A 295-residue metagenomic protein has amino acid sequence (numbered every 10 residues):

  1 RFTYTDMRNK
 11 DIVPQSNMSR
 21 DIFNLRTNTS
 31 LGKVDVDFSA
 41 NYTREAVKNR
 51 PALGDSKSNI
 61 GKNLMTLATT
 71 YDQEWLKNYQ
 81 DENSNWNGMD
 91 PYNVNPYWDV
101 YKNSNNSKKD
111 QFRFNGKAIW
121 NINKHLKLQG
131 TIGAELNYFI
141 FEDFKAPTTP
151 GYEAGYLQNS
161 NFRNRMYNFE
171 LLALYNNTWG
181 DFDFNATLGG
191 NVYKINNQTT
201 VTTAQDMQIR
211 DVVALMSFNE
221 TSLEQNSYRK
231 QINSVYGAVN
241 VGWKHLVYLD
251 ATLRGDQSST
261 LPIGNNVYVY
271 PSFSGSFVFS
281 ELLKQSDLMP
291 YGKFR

Functional and structural regions predicted by a protein language model:
R1, R26, N115-K117, N121 (+5 more regions): Outer-membrane beta-barrel architecture
Y4-K10, L249-S258: Transmembrane beta-strand segments that form the barrel wall of outer-membrane beta-barrel proteins
D11-S16, I22-Q111, Q129-N233, T260-P262 (+1 more regions): Surface-exposed loop/interface segments of Gram-negative outer-membrane beta-barrel transport/assembly proteins
F23-L25, G130, F169, N233-V239 (+3 more regions): Extended, hydrophobic alpha-helical segments in both membrane/secreted and soluble proteins
S30-K33, W120-K124, N177-G180, G242-H245 (+2 more regions): Outer-membrane beta-barrel strand-turn architecture
T66, H245-V247: Short, charged, low-hydrophobicity "junction" segments
D110, V267-Y268: Aromatic- and histidine-enriched alpha-helix N-cap/loop-to-helix transition segments that scaffold the rims
